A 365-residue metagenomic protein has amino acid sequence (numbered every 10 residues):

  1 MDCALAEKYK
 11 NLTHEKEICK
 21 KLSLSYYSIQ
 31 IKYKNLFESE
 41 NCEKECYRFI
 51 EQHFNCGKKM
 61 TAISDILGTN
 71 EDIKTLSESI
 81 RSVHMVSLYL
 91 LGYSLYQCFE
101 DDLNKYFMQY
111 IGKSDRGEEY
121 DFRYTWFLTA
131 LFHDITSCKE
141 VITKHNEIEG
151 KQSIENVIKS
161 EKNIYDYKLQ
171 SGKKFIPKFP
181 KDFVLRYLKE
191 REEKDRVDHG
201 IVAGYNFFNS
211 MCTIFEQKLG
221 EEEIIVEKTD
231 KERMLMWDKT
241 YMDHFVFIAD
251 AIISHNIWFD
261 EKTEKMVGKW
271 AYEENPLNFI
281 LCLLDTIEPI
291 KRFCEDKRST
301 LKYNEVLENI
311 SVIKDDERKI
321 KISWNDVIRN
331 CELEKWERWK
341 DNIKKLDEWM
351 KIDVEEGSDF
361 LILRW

Functional and structural regions predicted by a protein language model:
M1-D65, L284-I287, F293-W365: C-terminal effector/catalytic modules and regulatory tails appended to multi-domain proteins
D2-K178: Acidic/His-rich, divalent-metal-binding segments that scaffold phosphate/diphosphate chemistry
N11, N35, N41, N55 (+13 more regions): Detector for Asparagine
Q52, D65, L90, Y205 (+5 more regions): Charged/polar, solvent-exposed surface patches and flexible loops
S82-M85, V197, M242, L277 (+2 more regions): Generic detection of long, well-ordered alpha-helical segments
Q97-E100, F208, C212-F215, K344: A general structural signal for alpha-helical elements within enzymatic catalytic domains
E119-N304: Divalent metal-dependent catalytic cores for phosphoryl transfer on phosphate-bearing substrates
